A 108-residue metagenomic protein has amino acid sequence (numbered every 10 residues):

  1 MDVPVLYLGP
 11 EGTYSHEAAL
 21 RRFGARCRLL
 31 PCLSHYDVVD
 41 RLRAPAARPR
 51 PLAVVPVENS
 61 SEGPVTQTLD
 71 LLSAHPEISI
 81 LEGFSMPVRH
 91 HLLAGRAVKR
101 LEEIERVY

Functional and structural regions predicted by a protein language model:
M1-Y108: Domain-level signature for soluble enzymes in the chorismate/prephenate branch of the shikimate pathway
